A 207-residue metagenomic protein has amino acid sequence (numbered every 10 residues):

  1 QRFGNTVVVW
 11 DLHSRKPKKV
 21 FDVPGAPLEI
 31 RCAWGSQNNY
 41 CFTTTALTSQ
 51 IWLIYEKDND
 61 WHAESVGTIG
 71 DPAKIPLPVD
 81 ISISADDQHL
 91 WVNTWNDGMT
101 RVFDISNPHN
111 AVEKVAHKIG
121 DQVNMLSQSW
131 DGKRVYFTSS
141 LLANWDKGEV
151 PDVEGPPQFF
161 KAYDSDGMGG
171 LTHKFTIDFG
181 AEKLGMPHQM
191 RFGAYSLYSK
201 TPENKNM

Functional and structural regions predicted by a protein language model:
Q1-M207: Predominantly soluble domains enriched in secretory-pathway, periplasmic, or organellar proteins
